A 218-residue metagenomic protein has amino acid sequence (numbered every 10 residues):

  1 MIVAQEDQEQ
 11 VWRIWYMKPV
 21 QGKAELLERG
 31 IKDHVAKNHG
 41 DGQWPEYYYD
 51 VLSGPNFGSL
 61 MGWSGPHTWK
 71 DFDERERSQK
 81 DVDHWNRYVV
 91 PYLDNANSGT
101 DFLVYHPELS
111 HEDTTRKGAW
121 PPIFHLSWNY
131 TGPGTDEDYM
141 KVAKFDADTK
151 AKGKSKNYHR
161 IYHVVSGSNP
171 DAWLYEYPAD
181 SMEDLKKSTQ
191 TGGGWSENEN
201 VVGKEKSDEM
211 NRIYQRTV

Functional and structural regions predicted by a protein language model:
I2-V218: Short S/T/G/P-rich N-terminal loop/turn motif that feeds into the first structured element of a domain
